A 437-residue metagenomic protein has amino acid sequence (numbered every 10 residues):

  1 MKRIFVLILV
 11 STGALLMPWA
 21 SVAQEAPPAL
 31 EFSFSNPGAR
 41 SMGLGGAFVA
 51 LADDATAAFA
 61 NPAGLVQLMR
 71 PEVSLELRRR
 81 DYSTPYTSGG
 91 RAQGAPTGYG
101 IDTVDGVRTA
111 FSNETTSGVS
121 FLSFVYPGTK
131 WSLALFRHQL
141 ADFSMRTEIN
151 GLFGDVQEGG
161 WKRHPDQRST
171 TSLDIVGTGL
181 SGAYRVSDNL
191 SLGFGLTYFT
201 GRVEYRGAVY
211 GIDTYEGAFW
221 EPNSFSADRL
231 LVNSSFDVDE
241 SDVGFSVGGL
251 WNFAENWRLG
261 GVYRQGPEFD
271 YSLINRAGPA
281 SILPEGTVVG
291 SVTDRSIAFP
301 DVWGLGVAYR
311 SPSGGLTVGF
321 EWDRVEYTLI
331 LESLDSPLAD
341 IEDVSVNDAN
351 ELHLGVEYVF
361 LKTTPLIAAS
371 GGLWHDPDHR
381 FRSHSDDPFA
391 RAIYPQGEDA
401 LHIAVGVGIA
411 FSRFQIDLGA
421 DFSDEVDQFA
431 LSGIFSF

Functional and structural regions predicted by a protein language model:
M1-I4: Positively charged n-region of N-terminal signal peptides that target proteins for export
L7-M17: Bacterial N-terminal signal peptides
S11-T12, A55, T293: Residue-level detector of alpha-helical transmembrane segments in integral membrane proteins
T12-G13, P71, T363: Alpha-helical transmembrane segments and their juxtamembrane interfaces
G13, A20, S432-G433: Short, low-complexity polar/charged micro-motifs in intrinsically disordered terminal tails
A20-Q139, S333, D348, Y394-Q396: N-terminal, post-signal peptide beta-strand-biased segments of exported outer-membrane/organellar beta-barrel and other
Q24-S41, S117-F121, V125-F437: Outer-membrane beta-barrel porins/channels
